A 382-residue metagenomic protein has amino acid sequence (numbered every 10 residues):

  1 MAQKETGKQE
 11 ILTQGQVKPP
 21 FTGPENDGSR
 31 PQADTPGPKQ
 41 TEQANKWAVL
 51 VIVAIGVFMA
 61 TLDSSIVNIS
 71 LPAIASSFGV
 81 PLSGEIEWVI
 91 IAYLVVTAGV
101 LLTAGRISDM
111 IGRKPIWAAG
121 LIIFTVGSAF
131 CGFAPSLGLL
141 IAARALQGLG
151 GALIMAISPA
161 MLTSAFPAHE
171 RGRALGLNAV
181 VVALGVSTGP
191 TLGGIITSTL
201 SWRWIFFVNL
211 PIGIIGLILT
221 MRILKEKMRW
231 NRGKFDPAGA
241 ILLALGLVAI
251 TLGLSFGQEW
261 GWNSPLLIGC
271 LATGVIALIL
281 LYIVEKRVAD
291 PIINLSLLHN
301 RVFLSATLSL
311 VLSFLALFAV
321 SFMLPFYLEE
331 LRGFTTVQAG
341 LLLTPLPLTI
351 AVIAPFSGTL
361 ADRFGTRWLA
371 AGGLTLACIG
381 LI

Functional and structural regions predicted by a protein language model:
M1-P20: N-terminal acidic, proline/glycine-rich, low-complexity intrinsically disordered segments
G15, P19-G23, D27-R222, L346-I382: Transmembrane-helix bundle of Major Facilitator Superfamily
P38-K46, R232-K234, W260, L295-V302: Helix-boundary and loop/linker segments of multi-pass membrane transporters
V49-F58, L62, V67-I69, A238-A240 (+3 more regions): 12-transmembrane solute porter fold
V67, I91, A104, A142 (+7 more regions): Hydrophobic/aromatic residues in alpha-helical transmembrane segments
L71-I74, S158, L162, I196 (+6 more regions): Hydrophobic alpha-helical interface/terminus motif in multipass membrane transporters
S198-L210, F256-L267, T335: A membrane-interface helix-boundary motif in multi-pass transporters
L210-R229, A244-F256, T273-V288: C-terminal membrane-cytosol helix-exit motif in multi-pass small-molecule transporters
